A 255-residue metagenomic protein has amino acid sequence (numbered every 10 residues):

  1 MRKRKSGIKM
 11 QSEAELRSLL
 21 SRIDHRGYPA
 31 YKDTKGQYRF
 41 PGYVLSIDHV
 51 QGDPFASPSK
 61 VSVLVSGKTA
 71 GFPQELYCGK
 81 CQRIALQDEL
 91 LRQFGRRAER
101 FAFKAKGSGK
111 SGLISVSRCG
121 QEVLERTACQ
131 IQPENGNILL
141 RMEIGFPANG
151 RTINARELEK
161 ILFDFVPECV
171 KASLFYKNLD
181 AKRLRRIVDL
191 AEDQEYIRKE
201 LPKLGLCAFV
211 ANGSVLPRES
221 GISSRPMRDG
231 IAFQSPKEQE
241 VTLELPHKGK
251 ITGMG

Functional and structural regions predicted by a protein language model:
M1-R218, I222-G230: N-terminal accessory targeting/assembly segments
E219, S223-G249: N-terminal pre-Walker A segment at the start of P-loop NTPase domains
K250-G255: Glycine-rich phosphate-binding P-loop
